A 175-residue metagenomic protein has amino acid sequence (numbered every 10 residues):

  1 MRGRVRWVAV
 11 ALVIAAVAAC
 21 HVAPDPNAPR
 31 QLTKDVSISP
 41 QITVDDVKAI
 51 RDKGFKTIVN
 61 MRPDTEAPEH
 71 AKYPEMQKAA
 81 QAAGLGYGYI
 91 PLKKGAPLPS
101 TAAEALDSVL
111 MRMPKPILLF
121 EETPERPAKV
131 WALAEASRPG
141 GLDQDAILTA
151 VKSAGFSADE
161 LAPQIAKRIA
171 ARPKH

Functional and structural regions predicted by a protein language model:
M1-A9: Bacterial N-terminal signal peptides that target proteins for export
M1-R2, V17, I58, E122: General helical secondary-structure elements
V8-A18: Bacterial N-terminal signal peptides
A16, C20-I117, W131-H175: Cys-dependent protein tyrosine phosphatase-like superfamily
L118-A128: A phosphate-binding catalytic loop at a beta-strand-loop-alpha-helix junction that coordinates phosphoryl groups
